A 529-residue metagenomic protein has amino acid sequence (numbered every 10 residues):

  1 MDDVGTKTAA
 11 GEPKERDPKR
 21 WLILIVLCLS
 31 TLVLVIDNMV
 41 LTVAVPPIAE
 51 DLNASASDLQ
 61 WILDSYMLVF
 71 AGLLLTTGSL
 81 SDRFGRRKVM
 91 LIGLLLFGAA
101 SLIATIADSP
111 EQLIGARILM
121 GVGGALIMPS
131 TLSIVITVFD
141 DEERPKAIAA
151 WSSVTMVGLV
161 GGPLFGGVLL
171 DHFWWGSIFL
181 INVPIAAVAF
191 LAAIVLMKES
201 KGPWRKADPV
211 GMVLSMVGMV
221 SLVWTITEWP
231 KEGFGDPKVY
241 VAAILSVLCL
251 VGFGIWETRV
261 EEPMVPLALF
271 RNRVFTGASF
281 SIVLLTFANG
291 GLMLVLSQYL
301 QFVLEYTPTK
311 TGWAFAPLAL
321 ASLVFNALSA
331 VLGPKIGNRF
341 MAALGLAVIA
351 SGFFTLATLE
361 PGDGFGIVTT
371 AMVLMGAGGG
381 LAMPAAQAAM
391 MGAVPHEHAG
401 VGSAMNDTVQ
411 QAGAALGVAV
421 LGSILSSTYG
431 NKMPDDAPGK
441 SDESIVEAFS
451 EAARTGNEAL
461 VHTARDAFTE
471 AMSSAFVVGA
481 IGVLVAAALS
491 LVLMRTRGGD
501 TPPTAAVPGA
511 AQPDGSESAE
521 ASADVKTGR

Functional and structural regions predicted by a protein language model:
D2-T31, V274, A388, S450-R529: Transmembrane-helix exit segments and adjacent C-terminal regions of multi-pass membrane proteins
D2-V195, F325-A330, K335-F340, A347-A350 (+3 more regions): Transmembrane-helix bundle of Major Facilitator Superfamily
R20-F70, L74, W174, P184 (+5 more regions): Transmembrane core module of solute transporters
G85-L94, I103, P110-E111, S130-T131 (+5 more regions): C-terminal module of multi-pass small-molecule transporters
P110, S200-R205, W229-G235, G362: Membrane-interface helix caps and helix-loop-helix hairpins in membrane proteins
R144, P184-S200, G218-T227, S246-R259 (+1 more regions): C-terminal membrane-cytosol helix-exit motif in multi-pass small-molecule transporters
D171-I181, E228-V239, T307, S427-A480: A membrane-interface helix-boundary motif in multi-pass transporters
G202-K206, E262-A268, P434-D436, G498-P508: Short, Lys/Arg-enriched, Gly/Pro-containing loop segments at transmembrane-helix junctions of multi-pass membrane
